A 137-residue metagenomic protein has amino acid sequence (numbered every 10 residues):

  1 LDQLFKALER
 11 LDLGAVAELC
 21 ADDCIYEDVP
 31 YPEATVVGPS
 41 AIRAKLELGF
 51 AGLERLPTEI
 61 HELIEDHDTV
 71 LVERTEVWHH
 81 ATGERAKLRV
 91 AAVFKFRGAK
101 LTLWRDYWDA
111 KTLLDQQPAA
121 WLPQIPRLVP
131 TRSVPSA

Functional and structural regions predicted by a protein language model:
L1-D22, V134: Short acidic-aromatic low-complexity motifs
L13-T69: A solvent-exposed, acidic/Ser-Thr-rich amphipathic alpha-helical stretch
I25, E84, K100-T102: Residue-level signal for well-ordered, solvent-exposed loop/turn and beta-edge residues enriched in charged/polar side
L46, T58-I64, T75-V77, R89-K95: Hydrophobic/aromatic beta-strand elements that line small-molecule binding cavities or substrate pockets in beta-rich
G52, W78-K87: Short, cysteine-centered beta-strand-loop-beta hairpins and adjacent loop/turn segments enriched in charged/polar
L63-T69, K95-T102: A short, structured loop/turn motif at beta-sheet edges
R105-A137: Low-complexity, intrinsically disordered terminal/linker segments enriched in charged and Gly/Pro repeats
